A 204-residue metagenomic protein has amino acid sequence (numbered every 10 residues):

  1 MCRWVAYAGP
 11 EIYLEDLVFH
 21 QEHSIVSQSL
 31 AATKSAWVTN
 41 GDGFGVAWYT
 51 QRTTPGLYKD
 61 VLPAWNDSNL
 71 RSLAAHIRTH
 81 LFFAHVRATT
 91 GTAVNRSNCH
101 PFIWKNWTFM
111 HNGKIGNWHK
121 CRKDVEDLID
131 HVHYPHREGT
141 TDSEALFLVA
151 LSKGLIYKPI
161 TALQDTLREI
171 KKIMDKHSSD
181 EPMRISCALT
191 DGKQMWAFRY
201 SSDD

Functional and structural regions predicted by a protein language model:
M1-H111, I115-D204: Conserved short alpha-helical segments that host acidic/polar catalytic motifs at enzyme active sites
